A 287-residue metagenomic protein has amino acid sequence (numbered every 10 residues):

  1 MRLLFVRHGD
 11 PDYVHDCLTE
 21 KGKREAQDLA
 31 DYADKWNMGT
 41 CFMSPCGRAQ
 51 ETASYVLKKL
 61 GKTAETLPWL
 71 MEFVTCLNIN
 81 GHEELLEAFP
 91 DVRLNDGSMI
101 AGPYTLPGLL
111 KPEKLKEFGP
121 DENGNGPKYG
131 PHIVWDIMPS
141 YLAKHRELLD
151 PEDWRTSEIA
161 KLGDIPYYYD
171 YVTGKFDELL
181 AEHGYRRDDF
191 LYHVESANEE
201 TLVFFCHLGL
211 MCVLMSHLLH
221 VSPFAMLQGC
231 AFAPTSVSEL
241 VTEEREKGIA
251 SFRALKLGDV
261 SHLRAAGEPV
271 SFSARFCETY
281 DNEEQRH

Functional and structural regions predicted by a protein language model:
M1-T75, H82-G97, L162, P166: Active-site-proximal alpha-helix that buttresses catalytic centers in soluble enzyme cores
L3, E200-C206: Generic beta-sheet signal
G9, L208-G209, G258-V260: Active-site metal-binding loops of divalent metal-dependent hydrolases
M38-S44, C76-N80, I100-L106, S238-E244: Low-complexity, flexible helical/coil segments
G47, L210-M211: Glycine-rich phosphate-binding loops at beta-strand->alpha-helix junctions
Q50, L208, P234: Conserved glycosyltransferase catalytic-site signature
G61-H183: Phosphate-handling substructures
C76-R93, G174, E182-E200, V213-H287: Acidic, low-complexity terminal tails and accessory targeting/binding regions of phosphate-metabolizing enzymes
